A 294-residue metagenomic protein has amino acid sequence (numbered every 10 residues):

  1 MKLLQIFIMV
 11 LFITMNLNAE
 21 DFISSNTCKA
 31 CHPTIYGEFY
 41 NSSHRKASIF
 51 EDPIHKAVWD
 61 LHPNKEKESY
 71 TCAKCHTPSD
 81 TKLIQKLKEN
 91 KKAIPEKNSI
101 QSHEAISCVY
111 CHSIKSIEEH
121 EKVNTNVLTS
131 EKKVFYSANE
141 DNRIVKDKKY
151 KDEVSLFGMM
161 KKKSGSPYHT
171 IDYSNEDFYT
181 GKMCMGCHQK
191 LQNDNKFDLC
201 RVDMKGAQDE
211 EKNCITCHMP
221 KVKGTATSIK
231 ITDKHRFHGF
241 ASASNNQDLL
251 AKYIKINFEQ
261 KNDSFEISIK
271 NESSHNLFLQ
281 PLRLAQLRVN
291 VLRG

Functional and structural regions predicted by a protein language model:
L3-L17: Sec-dependent N-terminal signal peptides
V10, A19, P63, S99 (+3 more regions): Sterically constrained small-residue positions within well-ordered secondary structures of folded domains
A19-E104, V109-Q208: Sequence context of c-type cytochrome heme-c attachment sites
E210-S268, E272-N290: Catalytic cores of secreted or luminal carbohydrate-active enzymes
R293-G294: Beta-strand-dominated scaffold domains
